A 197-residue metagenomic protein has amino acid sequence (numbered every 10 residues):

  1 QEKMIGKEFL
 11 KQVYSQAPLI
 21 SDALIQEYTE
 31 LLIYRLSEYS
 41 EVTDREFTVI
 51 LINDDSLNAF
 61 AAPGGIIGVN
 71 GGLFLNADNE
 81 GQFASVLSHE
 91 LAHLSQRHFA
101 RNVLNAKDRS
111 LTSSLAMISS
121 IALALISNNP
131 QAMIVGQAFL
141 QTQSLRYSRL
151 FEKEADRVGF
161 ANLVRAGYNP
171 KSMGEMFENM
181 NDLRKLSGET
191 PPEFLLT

Functional and structural regions predicted by a protein language model:
Q1-A124, Q141-S144, E154-T197: Peri-catalytic and regulatory segments of divalent metal-dependent proteins
L125-A132: Short hydrophobic alpha-helical membrane-entry/anchor segments
I134-G136, F151-E154: Active-site-adjacent, His/Asp/Glu-enriched structural segments that form or flank metal-binding and acid/base networks
